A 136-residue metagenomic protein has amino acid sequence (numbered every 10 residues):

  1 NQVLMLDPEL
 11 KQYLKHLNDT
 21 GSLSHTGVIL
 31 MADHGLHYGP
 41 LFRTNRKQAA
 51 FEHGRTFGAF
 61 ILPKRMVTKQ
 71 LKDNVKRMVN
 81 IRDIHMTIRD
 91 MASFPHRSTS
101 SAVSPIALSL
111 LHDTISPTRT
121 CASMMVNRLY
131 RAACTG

Functional and structural regions predicted by a protein language model:
N1-L4, K11-H25, L36-P40, T44-A50 (+2 more regions): Membrane-interface soluble catalytic domains
V28-L30: Residue-level marker for buried hydrophobic side chains located in beta-strands that build the well-ordered beta-sheet
D33: Active-site glycine-centered loops adjacent to acidic/histidine catalytic or metal-binding residues that shape
